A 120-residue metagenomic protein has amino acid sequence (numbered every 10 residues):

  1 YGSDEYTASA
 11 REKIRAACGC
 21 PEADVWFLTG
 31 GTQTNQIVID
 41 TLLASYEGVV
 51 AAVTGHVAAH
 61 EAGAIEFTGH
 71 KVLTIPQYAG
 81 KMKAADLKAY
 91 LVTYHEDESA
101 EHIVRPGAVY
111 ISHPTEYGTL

Functional and structural regions predicted by a protein language model:
Y1-G31, V53-A58, A64: Conserved N-terminal alpha-helix of the aminotransferase class I/II PLP-enzyme fold
A17, I37-Y46, A64: Glycine-rich loop at the start of a catalytic domain that most often binds anionic cofactors/ligands
C20-A23, A44-E47, G69-H70, V104-G107: Short coil/turn connectors at secondary-structure junctions
D24-L43, L73-G80: Conserved core of the PLP fold type I
T34, V57, Y117: Glycine-rich nucleotide phosphate-binding loop and flanking beta-alpha elements of Rossmann-like dinucleotide-binding
D40, H56, A62-A64, G69-K71: Domain-start "cap" segments at the beginnings of catalytic or binding domains
T41-A59: Conserved PLP-anchoring active-site segment centered on the Schiff-base-forming lysine
G69-L120: PLP-dependent aminotransferase-class I/II
